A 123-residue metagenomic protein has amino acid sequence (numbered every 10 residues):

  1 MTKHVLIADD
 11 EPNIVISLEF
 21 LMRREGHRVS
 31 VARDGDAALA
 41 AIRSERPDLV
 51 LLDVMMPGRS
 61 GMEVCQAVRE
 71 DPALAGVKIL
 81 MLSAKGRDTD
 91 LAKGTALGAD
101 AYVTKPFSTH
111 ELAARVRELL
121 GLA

Functional and structural regions predicted by a protein language model:
T2-N13, L18-M22, V50: Conserved acidic segment of CheY-like receiver
V15, P57-G58, A75, R87: The feature encodes the CheY-like receiver
E19, E63, G86-V103, E111-E118: Alpha4 helix (beta4-alpha4-beta5 surface) of REC/receiver domains from two-component response regulators
G26-R33, A41: Short hydrophobic/Thr-rich beta-strand motif most characteristic of the beta2 strand and flanking loop of CheY-like
R33-A37, S60-V64: Acidic catalytic/metal-coordinating carboxylates
E45-L51: Active-site beta3 strand of CheY-like receiver
M56, V68: Receiver (REC) domain active-site loop signature in two-component systems and cognate sites in sensor histidine kinases
